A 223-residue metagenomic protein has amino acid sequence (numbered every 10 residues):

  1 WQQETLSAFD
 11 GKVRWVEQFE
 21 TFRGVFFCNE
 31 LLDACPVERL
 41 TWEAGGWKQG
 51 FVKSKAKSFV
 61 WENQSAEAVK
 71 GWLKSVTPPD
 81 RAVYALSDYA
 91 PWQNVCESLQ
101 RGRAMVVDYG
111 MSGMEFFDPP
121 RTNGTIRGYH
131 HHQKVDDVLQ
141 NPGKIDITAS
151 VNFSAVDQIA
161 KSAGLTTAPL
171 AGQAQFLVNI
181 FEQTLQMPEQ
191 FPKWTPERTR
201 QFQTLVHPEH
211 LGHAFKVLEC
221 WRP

Functional and structural regions predicted by a protein language model:
W1-G24: S-adenosyl-L-methionine
A8-D10, L32, L99, S162: Short, well-ordered coil/turn elements that cap or connect secondary structure elements
R14-T21, L32-W47, Y84-N94: A short, conserved alpha-helix within the catalytic core of class I
E17-F19, E30, M111, R222: Short, flexible loop/turn elements at secondary-structure junctions
G24-V25, R103: Structural motif
F27-L73, P119-Y129: A mobile, often basic/glycine-rich helix-loop segment that functions as the active-site lid/recognition loop
K70-P223: Long, Lys/Arg- and hydrophobic-enriched amphipathic alpha-helices
